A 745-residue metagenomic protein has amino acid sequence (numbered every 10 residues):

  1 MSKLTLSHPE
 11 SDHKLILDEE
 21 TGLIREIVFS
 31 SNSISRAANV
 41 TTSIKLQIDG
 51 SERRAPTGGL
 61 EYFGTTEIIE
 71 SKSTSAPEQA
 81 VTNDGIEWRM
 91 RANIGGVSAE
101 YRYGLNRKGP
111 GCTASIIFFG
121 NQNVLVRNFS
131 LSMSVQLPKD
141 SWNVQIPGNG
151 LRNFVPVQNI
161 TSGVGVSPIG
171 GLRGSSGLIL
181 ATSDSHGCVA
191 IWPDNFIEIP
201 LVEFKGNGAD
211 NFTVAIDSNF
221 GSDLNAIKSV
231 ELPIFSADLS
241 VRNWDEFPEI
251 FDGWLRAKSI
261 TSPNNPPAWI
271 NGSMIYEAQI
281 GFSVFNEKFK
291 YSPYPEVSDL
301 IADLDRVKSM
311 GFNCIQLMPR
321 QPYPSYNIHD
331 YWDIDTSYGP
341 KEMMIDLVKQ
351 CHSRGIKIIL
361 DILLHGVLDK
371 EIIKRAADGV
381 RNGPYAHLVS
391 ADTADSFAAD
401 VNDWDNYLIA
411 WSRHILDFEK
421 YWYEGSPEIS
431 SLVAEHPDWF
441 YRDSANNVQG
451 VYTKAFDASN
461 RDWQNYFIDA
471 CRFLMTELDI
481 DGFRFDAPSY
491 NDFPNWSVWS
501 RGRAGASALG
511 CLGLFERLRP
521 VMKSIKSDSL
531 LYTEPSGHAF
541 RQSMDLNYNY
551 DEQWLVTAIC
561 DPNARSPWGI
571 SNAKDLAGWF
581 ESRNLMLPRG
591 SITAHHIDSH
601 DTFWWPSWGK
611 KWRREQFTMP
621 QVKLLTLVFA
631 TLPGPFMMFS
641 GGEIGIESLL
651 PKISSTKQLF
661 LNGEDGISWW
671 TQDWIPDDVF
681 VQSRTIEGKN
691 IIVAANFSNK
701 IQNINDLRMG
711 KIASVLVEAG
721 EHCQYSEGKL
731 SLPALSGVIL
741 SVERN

Functional and structural regions predicted by a protein language model:
S2-R91: Acidic-aromatic substrate-binding/catalytic surfaces of carbohydrate-active enzymes
S7-P9, N93, L131-S132, G171-P263: Beta-strand-rich recognition/accessory modules
I86, F540-S543, E581-S582, W608 (+2 more regions): Glycan-recognition and catalytic regions of carbohydrate-active enzymes
I86-W142: Acidic, contiguous internal or C-terminal segments within carbohydrate-active enzymes that form a structured patch used
P263-W269, S273, Q279-P295, R306 (+3 more regions): Substrate-binding/active-site clefts of carbohydrate-active enzymes
L368, K374-D378, S524, Y532-G569 (+1 more regions): Substrate-binding cleft/loops of secretory-pathway carbohydrate-active enzymes
S489-D492, L546, S591-I653: Aromatic/acidic polysaccharide-binding cleft in carbohydrate-active enzymes
S726-N745: C-terminal beta-strand-rich structural cap/linker in extracellular carbohydrate-active enzymes
